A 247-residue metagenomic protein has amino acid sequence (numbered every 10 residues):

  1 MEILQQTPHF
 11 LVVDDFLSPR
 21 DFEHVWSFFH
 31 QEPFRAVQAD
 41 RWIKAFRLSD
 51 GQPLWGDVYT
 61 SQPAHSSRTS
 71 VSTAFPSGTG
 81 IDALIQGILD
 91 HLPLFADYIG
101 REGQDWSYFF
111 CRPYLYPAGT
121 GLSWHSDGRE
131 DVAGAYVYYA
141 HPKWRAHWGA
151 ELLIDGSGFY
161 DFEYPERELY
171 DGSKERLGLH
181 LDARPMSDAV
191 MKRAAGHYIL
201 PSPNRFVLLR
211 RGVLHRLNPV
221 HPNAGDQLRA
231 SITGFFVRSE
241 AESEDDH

Functional and structural regions predicted by a protein language model:
E2-L94: Non-heme Fe(II)/2-oxoglutarate
D97, R101, W106-H247: Catalytic core of non-heme Fe(II) oxygenases with the double-stranded beta-helix
